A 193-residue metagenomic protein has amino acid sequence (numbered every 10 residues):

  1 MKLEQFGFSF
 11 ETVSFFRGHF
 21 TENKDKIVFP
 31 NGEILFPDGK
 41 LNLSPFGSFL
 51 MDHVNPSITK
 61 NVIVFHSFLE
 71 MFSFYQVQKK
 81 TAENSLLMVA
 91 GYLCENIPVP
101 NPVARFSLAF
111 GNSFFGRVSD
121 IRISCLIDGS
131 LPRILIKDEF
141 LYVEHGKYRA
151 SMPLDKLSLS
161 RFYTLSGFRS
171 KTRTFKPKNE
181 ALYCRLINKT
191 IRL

Functional and structural regions predicted by a protein language model:
M1-F49, P56, K80, C184-R192: Basic, glycine-enriched DNA-binding surface that flanks or lies within the catalytic cores of DNA
L3, G7-F10, Q78, R122-L131: Hydrophobic, Leu/Ile/Phe/Ala-enriched alpha-helical segments that form helix-helix packing faces
F6-F10, F15-F16, F20, F29 (+11 more regions): Phenylalanine-focused residue identity feature
N42-K60, R122-S130: Hydrophobic transmembrane alpha-helix bundles
F46-S57, F65, L69-P100: Catalytic phosphate/metal-binding cores of nucleic-acid and nucleotide-processing enzymes, i.e., regions that mediate
I58-V62, R105-F106: Short active-site oxyanion
E83-L193: TOPRIM fold recognition
